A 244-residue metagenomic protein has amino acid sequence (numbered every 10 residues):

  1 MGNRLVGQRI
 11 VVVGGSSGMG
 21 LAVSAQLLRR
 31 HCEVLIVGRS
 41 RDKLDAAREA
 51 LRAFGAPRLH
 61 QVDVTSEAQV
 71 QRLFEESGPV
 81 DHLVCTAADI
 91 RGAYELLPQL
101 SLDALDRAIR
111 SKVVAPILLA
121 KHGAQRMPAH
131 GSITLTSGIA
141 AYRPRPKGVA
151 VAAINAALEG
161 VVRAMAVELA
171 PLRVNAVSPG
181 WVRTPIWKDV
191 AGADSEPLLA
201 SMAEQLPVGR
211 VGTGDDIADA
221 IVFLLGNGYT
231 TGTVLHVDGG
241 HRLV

Functional and structural regions predicted by a protein language model:
S16-G18: Conserved glycine-rich cofactor-binding loop
R30-A46: Conserved glycine-rich Rossmann-like NAD(P)H-binding loop of the short-chain dehydrogenase/reductase
L51-A68: Rossmann-fold cofactor-recognition segment
D89, Q99-I109, V113, I117-L119 (+3 more regions): Catalytic loop of short-chain dehydrogenase/reductase
Y94-L97, S101-D106, L198, M202: Substrate-binding pocket helix/loop in short-chain dehydrogenase/reductase
E159, E168-T184, T230-V237: Conserved Rossmann-fold SDR core element
S195-D216: Catalytic Tyr-x(3-8)-Lys segment
R210-V237, R242: C-terminal substrate-recognition "lid" of short-chain dehydrogenase/reductases
